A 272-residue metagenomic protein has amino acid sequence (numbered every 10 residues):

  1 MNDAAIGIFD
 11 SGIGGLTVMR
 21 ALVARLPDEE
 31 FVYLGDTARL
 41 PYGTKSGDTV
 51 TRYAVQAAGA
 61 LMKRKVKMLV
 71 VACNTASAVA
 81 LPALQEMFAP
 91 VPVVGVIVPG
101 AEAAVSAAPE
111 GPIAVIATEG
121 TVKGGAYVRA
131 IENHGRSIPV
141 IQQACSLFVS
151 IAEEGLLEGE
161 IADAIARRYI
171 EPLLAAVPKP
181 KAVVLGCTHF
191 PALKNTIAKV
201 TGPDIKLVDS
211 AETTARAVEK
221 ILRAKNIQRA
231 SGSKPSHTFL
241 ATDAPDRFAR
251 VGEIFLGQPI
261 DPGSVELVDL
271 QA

Functional and structural regions predicted by a protein language model:
M1-A272: Non-catalytic structural scaffold of enzyme domains
